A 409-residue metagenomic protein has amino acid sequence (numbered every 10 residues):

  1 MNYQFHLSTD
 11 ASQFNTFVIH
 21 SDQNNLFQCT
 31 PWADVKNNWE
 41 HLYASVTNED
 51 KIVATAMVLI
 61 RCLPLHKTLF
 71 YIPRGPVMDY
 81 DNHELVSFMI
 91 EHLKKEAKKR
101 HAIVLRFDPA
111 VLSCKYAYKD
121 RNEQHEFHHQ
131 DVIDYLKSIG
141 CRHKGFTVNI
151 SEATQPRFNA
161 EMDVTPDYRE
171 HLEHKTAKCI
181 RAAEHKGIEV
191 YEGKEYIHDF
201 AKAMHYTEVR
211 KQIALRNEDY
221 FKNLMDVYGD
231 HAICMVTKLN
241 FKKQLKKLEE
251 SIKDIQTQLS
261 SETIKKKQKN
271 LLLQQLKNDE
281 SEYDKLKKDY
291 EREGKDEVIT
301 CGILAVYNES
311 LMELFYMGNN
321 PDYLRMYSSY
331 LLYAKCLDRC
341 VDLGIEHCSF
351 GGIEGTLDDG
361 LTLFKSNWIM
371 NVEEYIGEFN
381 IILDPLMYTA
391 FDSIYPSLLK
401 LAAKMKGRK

Functional and structural regions predicted by a protein language model:
N2-Q4: Extreme N-terminal starter segment of soluble prokaryotic enzymes
H6-E49, V53-H66, L112-C114, K119 (+3 more regions): A conserved beta-strand-loop-helix scaffold within acyl/acetyltransferase catalytic domains
S8, L42, Y118-D167, L343-K409: Active-site/acyl-donor-binding loops of N-acyltransferases
Y71: Catalytic phosphate/metal-binding cores of nucleic-acid and nucleotide-processing enzymes, i.e., regions that mediate
R74-D81, R121-E123, Y323: The substrate-binding groove and active-site-proximal loops of carbohydrate-active enzymes, especially glycoside
H83-K94, L324-L337: Conserved acetyl-CoA-binding loop-helix of GNAT-fold acetyltransferases
K98-Y116, V341-G352: Conserved GNAT acetyl-CoA-binding A-motif
G318-Y327, G352-T356: Short, contiguous acidic/charged loop-to-helix segments that flank catalytic cores in large enzymes
